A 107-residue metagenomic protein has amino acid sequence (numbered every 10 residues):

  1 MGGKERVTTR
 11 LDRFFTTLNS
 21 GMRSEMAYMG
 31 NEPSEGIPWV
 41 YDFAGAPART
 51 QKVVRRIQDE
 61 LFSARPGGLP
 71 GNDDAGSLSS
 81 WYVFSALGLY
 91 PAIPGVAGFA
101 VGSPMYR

Functional and structural regions predicted by a protein language model:
G3-E5, T9-S20, E25-R107: Non-catalytic C-terminal accessory modules of carbohydrate-active enzymes
